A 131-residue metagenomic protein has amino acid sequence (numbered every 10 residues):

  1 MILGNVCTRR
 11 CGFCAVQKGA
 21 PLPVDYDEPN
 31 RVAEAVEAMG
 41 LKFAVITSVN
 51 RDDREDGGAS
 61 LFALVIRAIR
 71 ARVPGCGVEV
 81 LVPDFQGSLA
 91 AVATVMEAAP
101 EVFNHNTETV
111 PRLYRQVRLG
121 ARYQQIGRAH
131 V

Functional and structural regions predicted by a protein language model:
M1-L113, Y123-G127: Conserved Radical SAM active-site core
A129-V131: Conserved small/polar residues in nucleotide/adenosyl-binding loops
